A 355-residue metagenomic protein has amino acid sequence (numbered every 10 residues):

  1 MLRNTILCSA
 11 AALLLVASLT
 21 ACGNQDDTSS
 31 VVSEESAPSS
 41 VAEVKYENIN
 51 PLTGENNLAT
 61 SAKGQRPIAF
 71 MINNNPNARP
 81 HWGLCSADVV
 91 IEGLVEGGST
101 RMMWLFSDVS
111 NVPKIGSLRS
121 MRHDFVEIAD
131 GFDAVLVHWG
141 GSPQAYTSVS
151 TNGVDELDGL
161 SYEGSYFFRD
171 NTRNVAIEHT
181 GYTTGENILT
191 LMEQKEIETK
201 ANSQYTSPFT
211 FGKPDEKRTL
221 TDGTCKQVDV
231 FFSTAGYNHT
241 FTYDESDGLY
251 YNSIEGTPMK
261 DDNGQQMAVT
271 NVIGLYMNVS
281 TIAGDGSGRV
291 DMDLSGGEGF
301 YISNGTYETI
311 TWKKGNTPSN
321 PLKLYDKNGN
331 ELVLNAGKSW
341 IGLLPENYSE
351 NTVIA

Functional and structural regions predicted by a protein language model:
M1-S9: Bacterial N-terminal signal peptides that target proteins for export
A17-A21: C-terminal motif of bacterial Sec signal peptides marking the signal peptidase cleavage site
G23-Q25: Bacterial signal peptide processing site
S29-A87, E96-A355: A surface/extracellular/periplasmic glyco- and lipid-processing/surface-interacting theme
